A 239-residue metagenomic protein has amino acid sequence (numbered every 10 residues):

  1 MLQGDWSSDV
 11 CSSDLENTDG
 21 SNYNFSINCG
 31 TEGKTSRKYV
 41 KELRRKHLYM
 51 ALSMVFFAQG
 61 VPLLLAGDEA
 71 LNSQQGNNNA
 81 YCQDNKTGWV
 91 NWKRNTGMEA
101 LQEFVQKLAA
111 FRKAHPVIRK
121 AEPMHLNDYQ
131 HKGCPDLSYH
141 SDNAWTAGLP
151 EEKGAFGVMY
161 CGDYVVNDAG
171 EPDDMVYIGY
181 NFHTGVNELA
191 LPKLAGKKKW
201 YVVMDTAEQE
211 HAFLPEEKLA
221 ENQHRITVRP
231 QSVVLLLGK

Functional and structural regions predicted by a protein language model:
M1-V10: Single conserved hydrophobic/aromatic residue that forms the stacking wall/gate of nucleotide- or nucleobase-binding
Q3, D19, C29, L65-A66: Short glycine-rich loop/turn motifs that provide flexible caps or phosphate-binding loops at active sites
D9, T35, K41-R45, Y49 (+2 more regions): Carbohydrate-interacting/catalytic domains
L15-N28, Q74-K86: Short, compositionally biased low-complexity segments
T18-K41, M98: Metal- or metallocofactor-binding catalytic centers and their adjacent structured scaffolds across diverse enzyme
